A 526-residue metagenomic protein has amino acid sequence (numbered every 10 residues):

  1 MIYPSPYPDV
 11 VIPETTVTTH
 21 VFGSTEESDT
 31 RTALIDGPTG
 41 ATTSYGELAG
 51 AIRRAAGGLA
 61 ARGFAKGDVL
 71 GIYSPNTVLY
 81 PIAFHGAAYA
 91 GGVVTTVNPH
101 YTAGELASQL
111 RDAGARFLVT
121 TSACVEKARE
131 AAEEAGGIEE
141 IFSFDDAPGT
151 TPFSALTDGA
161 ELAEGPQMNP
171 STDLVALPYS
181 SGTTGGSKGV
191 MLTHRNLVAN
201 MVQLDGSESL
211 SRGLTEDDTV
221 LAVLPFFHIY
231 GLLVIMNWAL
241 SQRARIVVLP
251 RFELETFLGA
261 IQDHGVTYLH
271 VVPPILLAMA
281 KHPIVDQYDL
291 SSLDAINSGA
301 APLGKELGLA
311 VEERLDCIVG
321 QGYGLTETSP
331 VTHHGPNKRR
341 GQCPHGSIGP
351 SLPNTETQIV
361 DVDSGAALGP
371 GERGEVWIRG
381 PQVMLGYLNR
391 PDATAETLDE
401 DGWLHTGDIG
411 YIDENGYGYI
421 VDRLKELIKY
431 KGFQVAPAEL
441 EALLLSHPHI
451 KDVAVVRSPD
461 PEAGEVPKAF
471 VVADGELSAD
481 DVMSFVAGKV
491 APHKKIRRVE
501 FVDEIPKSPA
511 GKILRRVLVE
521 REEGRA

Functional and structural regions predicted by a protein language model:
S5, A41, E126-S171, G186: ANL superfamily adenylate-forming
E14, T30, A160-Y179, G185-G186 (+1 more regions): Conserved pre-ATP/AMP-binding loop-to-beta segment of ANL
T30-T77, P81-H85, T102-A107: Conserved AMP-binding/adenylate-forming core of the ANL superfamily
T42-G46, V175-V202: Conserved AMP-binding A3 loop
A49-G57, V190-R212, V223, L276-L277 (+1 more regions): Conserved structural elements of the adenylate-forming
Y101, S108, L118-T120, L269 (+7 more regions): AMP-binding/adenylate-forming catalytic core of the ANL superfamily
V198-T219, F227-T267, H282: Conserved AMP-binding/adenylation subdomain of ANL enzymes
D263-V271, A280-C343, E356: Gly/Ser/Thr-rich phosphate-binding loop
